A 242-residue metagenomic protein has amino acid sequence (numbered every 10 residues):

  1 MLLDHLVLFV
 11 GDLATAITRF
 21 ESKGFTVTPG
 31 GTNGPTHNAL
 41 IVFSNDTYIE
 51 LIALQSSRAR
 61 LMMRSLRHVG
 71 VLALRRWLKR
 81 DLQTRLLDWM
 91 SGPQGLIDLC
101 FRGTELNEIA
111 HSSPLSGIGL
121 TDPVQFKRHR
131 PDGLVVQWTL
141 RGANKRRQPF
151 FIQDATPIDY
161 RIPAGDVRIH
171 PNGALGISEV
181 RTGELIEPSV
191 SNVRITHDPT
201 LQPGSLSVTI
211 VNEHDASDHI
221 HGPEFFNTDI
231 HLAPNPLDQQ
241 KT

Functional and structural regions predicted by a protein language model:
M1-L3, L8-T28, F43-T242: Glyoxalase I/VOC metalloenzyme domain signal
T32, A39-F43: Short glycine-biased active-site loop of nucleotidyltransferases that positions the nucleotide triphosphate and helps
G34-H37, Q202: Short acidic/glycine-enriched loop/turn segments that link adjacent beta-strands
